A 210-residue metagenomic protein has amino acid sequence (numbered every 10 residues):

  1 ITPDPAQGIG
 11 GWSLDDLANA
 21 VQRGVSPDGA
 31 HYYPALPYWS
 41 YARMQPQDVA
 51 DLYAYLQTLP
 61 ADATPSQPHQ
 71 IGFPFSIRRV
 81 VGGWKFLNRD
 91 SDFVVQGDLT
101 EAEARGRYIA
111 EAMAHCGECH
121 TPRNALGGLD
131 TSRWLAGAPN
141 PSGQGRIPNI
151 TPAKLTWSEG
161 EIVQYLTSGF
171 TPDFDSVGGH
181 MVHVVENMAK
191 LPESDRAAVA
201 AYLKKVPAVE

Functional and structural regions predicted by a protein language model:
I1-A18, W39-Q47, R133-D173, V184-A197: Electron-transfer interface patches adjacent to heme c in soluble/periplasmic c-type cytochromes and di-/multiheme
L17, L52, G106, M113-R123 (+2 more regions): The canonical Cys-X-X-Cys-His
G24-H31, L59-A63, E111-G143, S168-V177 (+1 more regions): Periplasmic/extracellular electron-transfer cofactor-ligation site, primarily the c-type cytochrome heme-c attachment
T64-G82: Extended, well-folded interaction surfaces typified by the phenylalanyl-tRNA synthetase beta subunit core
F73-P74, F93-G97, Y108, E118-G128: Extended amphipathic alpha-helical interaction segments
G82-E111, E210: Electrostatic cytochrome c docking/interface patches
